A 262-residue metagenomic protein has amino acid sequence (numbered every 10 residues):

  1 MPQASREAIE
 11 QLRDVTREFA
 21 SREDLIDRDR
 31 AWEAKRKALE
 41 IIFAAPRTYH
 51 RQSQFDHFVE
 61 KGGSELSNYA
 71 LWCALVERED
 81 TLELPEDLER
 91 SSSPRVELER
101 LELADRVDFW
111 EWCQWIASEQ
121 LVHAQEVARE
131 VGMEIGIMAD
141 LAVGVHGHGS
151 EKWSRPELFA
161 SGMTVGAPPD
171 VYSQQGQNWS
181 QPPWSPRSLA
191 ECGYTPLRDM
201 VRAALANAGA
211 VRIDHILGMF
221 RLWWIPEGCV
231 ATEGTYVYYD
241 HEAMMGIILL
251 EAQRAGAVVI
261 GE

Functional and structural regions predicted by a protein language model:
M1-S118, G144-E262: Alpha-amylase-like alpha-glycosidases and glucanotransferases acting on alpha-linked glucans and related
W110-G144: Conserved, well-ordered alpha-helix/loop/beta-strand core segments that scaffold catalytic motifs
